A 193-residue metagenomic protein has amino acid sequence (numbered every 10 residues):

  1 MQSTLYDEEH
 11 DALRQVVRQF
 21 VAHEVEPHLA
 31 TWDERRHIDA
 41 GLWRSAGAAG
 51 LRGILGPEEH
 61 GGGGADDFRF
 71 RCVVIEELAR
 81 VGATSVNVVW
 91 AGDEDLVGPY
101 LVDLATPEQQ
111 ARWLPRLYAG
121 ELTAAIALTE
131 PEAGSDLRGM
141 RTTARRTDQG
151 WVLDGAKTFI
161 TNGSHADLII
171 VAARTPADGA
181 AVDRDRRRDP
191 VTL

Functional and structural regions predicted by a protein language model:
M1-E9, A144: Intrinsic disorder at enzyme termini
E26-H37: C-terminal helix-coil-helix/basic helical segment that borders enzyme active sites and/or dimer interfaces and provides
A48-G120, N162-L168: Internal helix-loop-helix
G98-L104, I126-A127, R138, D178: Flexible, glycine-rich active-site loops centered on histidine and acidic residues that chelate a metal or position
G120-L128: A short, Trp-centered hydrophobic/proline-enriched beta-strand micro-motif
D136-D154: Cytochrome P450 C-terminal beta-domain/meander region
D154-L193: A short core secondary-structure module
